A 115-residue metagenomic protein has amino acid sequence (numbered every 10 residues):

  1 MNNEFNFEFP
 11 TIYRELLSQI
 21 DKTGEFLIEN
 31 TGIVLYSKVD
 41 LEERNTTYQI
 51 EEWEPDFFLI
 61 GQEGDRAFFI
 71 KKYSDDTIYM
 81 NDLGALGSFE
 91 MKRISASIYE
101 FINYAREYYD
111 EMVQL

Functional and structural regions predicted by a protein language model:
M1-F69, S74, M112-Q114: A surface-exposed partner-binding patch
L27-I28, A85-G87: Short glycine-enriched loop/turn motifs at secondary-structure junctions
Q62, L83, A96: Active-site donor-binding loop signature of nucleotide-sugar glycosyltransferases
S74-L86: Intrinsically disordered, low-complexity regulatory segments enriched in Ser/Thr/Pro and charged residues
L86-E111: Compact, glycine/acidic-enriched structural inserts
